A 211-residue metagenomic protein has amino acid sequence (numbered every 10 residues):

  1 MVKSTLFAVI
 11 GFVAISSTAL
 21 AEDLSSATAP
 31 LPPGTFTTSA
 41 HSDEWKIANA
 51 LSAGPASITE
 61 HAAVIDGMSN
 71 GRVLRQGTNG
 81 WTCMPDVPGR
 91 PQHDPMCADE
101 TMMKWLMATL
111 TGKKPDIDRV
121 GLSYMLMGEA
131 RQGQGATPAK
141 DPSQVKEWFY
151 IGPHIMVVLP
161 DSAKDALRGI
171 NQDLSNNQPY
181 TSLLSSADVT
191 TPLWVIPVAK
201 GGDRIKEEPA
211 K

Functional and structural regions predicted by a protein language model:
M1-F7: Bacterial N-terminal signal peptides that target proteins for export
A8-S16: Bacterial N-terminal signal peptides
S17-A21: Sec/Tat signal peptide C-region and signal peptidase I cleavage site
D23-K211: Primary mode marks residue(s) on the alpha4-beta5-alpha5 output face of response regulator receiver
